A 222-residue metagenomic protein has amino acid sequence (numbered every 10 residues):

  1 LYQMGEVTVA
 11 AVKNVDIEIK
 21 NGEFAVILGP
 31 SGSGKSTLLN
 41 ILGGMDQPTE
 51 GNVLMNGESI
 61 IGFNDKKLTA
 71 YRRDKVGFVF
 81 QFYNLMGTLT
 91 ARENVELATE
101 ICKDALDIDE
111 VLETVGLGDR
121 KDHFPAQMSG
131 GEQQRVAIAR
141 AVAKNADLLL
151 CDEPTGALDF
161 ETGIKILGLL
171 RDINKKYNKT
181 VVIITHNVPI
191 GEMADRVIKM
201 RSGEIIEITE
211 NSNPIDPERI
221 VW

Functional and structural regions predicted by a protein language model:
L1-A194, K199: ABC family nucleotide-binding domain
E204-W222: Conserved beta-strand-loop-alpha-helix hinge in the C-terminal portion of ABC ATPase nucleotide-binding domains
